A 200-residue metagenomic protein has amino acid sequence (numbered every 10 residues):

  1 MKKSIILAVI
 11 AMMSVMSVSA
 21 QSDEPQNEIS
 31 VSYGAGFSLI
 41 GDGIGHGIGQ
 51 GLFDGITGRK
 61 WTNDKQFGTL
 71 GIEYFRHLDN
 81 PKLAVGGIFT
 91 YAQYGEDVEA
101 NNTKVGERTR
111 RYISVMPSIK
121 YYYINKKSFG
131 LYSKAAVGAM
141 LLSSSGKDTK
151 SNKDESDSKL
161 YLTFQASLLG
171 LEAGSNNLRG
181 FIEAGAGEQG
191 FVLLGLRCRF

Functional and structural regions predicted by a protein language model:
M1-N27: Cleavable N-terminal export/targeting peptides
A20-L78, R199: Short glycine/proline- and aromatic-enriched beta-strand/turn motifs that initiate or cap beta-hairpins
P25-N27, D64-L70, T109-V115, F129 (+2 more regions): Residues that define the transmembrane beta-barrel architecture of outer-membrane proteins
V31-F37, G87-Y91, S133-A139, I182-A186 (+1 more regions): Transmembrane beta-barrel strands of outer-membrane/channel proteins
G41-N63, T90-I113, L141-L162: Flexible, solvent-exposed loop segments that connect beta-strands
D64, D79, K127, F181-G195: Solvent-exposed loop/turn segments connecting transmembrane beta-strands in outer-membrane beta-barrel proteins
Q66-G146, N176: Gram-negative (and chloroplast) outer-membrane scaffold detector with strong preference for beta-barrel transmembrane
E73, P117-K120, Q165-G174, F191-F200: Feature captures outer-membrane beta-barrel proteins of Gram-negative bacteria and organelles
